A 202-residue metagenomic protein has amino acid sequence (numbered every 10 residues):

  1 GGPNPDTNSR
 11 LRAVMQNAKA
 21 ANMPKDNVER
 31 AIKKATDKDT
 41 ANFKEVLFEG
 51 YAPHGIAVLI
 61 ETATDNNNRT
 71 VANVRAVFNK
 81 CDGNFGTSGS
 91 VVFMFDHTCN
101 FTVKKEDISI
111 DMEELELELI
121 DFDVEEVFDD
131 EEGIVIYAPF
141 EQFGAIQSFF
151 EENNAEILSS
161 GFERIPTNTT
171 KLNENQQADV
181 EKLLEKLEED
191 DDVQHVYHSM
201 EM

Functional and structural regions predicted by a protein language model:
G1-L11, A21-N22, T64-N67, I136-F140 (+2 more regions): Conserved phosphate/pyrophosphate-binding and hydrolysis machinery centered on Walker-type P-loop NTPases, extending
P5-R10, E45-P53, F85-F95, A155-P166: Flexible hinge/switch segments at interdomain interfaces of large molecular machines
T7-T62: Translation machinery proteins
N22, V28, V74, L119 (+1 more regions): Residue-level signature of catalytic and energy-coupling elements of molecular machines, predominantly ATP/GTP-dependent
N22-N27, N67-T70, D111: Helix N-cap / loop-to-helix initiation motif
D39-T40, F78-G86, D107-E116: A general structural motif
E49-A63, N68-D96: RNA pseudouridine synthases
N100-M202: Positively charged, low-complexity, intrinsically disordered RNA-binding extensions
